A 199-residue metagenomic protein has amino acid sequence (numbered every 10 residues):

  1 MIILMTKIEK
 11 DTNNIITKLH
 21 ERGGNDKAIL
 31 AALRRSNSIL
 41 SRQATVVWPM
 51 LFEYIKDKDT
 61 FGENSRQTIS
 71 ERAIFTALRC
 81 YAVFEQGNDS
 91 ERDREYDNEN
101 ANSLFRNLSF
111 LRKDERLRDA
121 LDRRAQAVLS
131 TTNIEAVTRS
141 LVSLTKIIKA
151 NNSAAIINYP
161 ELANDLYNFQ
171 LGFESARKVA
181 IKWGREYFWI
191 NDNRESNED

Functional and structural regions predicted by a protein language model:
M1-K7: Interaction-prone helical segments in low-complexity regions
E9-F61, S65, T76, D93: N-terminal domain-start signal
G24-N25, I39-V46, T60, G87-E91 (+3 more regions): Intrinsically disordered or highly flexible coil/loop and linker segments, enriched in small and charged/polar residues
K27, A31, T45, P49 (+5 more regions): Non-catalytic, well-ordered alpha-helical scaffold segments
K56, T60-F110: Aromatic- and glycine-enriched beta-alpha-beta binding-site module
D97-F169: Conserved binding-pocket/active-site segment within a compact domain
K149-D199: Alpha-helical oligomerization segments
